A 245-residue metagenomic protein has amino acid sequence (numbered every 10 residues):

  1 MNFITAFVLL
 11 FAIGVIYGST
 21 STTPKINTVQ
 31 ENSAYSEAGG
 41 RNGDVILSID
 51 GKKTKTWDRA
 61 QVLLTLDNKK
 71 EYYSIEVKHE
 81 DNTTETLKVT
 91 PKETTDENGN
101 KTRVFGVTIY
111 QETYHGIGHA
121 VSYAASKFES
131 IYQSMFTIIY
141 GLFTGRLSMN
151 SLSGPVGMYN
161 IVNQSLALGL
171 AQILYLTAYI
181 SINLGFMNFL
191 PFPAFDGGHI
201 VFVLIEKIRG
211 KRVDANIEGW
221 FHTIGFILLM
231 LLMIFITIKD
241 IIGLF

Functional and structural regions predicted by a protein language model:
M1-A6, S153-M158, G225-L229: Core segments of transmembrane alpha-helices that mediate helix-helix packing or line hydrophobic substrate/ligand
M1-L147, L152: PDZ peptide-recognition modules
N2, A6, L10, I180-N188 (+1 more regions): Alpha-helical transmembrane segments of multi-pass membrane proteins
V8, A34, R59, G157 (+3 more regions): Residue-level recognition of oxygen-bearing side chains
I13, Y17, T65, P191 (+2 more regions): Signal for well-folded cores of large energy- and translation-related assemblies
Q30, V89-F186, V201-I224, F235-F245: Functional transmembrane alpha-helices
I46-S48, K53-T54, I224-F235: Juxtamembrane/interfacial segments around transmembrane helices
F189-I200: Transmembrane helix boundary and interhelical junction motifs in multipass membrane proteins
